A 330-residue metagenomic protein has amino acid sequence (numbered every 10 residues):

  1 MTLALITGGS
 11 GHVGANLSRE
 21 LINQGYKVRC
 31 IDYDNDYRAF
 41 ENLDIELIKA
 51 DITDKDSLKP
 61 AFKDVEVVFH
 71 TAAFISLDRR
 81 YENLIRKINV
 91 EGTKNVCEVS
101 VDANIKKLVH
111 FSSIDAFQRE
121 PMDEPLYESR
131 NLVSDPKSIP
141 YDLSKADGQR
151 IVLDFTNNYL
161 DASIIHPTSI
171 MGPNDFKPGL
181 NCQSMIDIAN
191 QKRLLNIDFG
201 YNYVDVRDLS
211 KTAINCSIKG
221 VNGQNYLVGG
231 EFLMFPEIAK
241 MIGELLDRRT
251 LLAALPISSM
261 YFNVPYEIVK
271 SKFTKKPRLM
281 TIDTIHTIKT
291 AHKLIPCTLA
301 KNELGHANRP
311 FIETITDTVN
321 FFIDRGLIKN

Functional and structural regions predicted by a protein language model:
A4-Q24: N-terminal Rossmann NAD(P)H-binding glycine-rich loop of SDR-like oxidoreductase domains
Y37, I45-E91, V99: NAD(P)H-binding glycine-rich loop region in Rossmannoid oxidoreductase-like domains and their noncatalytic homologs
L77, I114-E124, I170-G179: Conserved catalytic-site region of short-chain dehydrogenase/reductase
E91-P140: Conserved Rossmann-fold NAD(P)-dependent oxidoreductase catalytic core, especially the SDR/UDP-sugar
S138-P140, T168-K177, L194-R207: Glycine-rich "substrate-gating" loop/helix at the edge of Rossmann-like oxidoreductase active sites
D147, L180, I197-S217, G223-Q224: Substrate-positioning beta->alpha
R150-P173: Conserved beta-loop-beta element that borders a ligand/cofactor-binding pocket
T212-L279, C297, N302, P310-N330: Mid/C-terminal beta-alpha module of Rossmann-like enzyme folds, strongest in SDR-family dehydrogenases/epimerases
